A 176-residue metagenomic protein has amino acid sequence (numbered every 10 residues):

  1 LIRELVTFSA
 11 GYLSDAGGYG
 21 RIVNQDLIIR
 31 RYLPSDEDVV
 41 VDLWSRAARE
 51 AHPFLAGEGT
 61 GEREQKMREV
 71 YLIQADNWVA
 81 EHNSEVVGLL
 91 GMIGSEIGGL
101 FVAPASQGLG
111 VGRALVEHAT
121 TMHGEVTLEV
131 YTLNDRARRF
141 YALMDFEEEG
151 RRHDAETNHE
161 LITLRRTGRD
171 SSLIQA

Functional and structural regions predicted by a protein language model:
T7-F8, Y12-S35, D170-A176: Conserved N-terminal entry element of GNAT/NAT acetyltransferase domains
E37, V41-R68, A75: Conserved GNAT-fold acetyl-CoA-binding loop/helix
R68-V79, E96: A short helix-loop-beta-strand connector motif used in the catalytic cores of GNAT acetyltransferases and, in some
V79, E85-F101: Conserved beta-strand in the GNAT
E96-Q107, Y131: A short, internal acetyl-CoA/4′-phosphopantetheine-binding micro-motif in the GNAT/acyltransferase core
G108-T121, R139, L143: Conserved acetyl-CoA-binding loop-helix of GNAT-fold acetyltransferases
M122-L133: Conserved GNAT acetyl-CoA-binding A-motif
A142-R151: Conserved acetyl-CoA-binding loop of GNAT-fold acetyltransferases
